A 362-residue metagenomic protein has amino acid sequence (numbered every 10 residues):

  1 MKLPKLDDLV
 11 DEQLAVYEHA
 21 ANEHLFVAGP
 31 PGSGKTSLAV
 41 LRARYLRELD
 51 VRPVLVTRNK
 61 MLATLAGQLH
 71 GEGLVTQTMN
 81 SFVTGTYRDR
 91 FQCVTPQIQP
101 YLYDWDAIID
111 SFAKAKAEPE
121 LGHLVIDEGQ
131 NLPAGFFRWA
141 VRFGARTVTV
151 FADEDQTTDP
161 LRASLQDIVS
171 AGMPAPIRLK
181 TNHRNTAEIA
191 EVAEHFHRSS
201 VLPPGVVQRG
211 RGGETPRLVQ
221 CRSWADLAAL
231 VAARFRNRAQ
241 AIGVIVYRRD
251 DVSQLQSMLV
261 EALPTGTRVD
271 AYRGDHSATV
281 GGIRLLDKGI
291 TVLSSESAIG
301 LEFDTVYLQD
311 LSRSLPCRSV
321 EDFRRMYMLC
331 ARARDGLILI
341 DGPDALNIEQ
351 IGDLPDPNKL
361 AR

Functional and structural regions predicted by a protein language model:
K2-F91, E118-R362: Conserved helicase motor core of SF1/SF2 NTP-dependent helicases
F91-F112: Short glycine-rich substrate-engagement loop in P-loop NTPases that contacts/grips substrate
D110-E120: Phosphate-binding/switch loop-helix module in NTP-utilizing enzymes
